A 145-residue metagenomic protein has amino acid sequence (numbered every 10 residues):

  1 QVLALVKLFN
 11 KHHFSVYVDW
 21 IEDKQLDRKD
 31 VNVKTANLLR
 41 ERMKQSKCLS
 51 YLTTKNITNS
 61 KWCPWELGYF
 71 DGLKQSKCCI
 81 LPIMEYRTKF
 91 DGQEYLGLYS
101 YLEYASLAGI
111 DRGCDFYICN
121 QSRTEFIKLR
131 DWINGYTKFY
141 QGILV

Functional and structural regions predicted by a protein language model:
Q1-Q45, I133-V145: Conserved N-terminal substructure of TIR/SEFIR domains
V2-A4, K29, K61-C63, F90-D91: A short acidic (Asp/Glu
K7, V31-N32, P64-L67, Q93-L96: Short, glycine/charged-enriched secondary-structure capping and boundary segments
E22-K24, K55-N56, L81-K89: Short beta-alpha junction loops
K55-L73: Conserved TIR/SEFIR loop-to-helix hotspot centered on a Trp-containing motif with a nearby acidic residue
L73-C79: A short helix->loop->beta-strand "cap" motif at the edges of active sites that frequently abuts
E85-V145: C-terminal interaction surface of TIR/SEFIR-family domains
